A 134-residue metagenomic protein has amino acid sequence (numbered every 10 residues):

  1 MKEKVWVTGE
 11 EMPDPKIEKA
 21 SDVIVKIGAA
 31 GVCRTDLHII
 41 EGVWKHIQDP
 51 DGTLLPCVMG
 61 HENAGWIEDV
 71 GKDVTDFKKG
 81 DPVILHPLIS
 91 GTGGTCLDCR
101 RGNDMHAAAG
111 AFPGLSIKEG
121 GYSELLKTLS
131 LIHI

Functional and structural regions predicted by a protein language model:
V5-P13: Short glycine/threonine/proline-enriched tight-turn/helix- or strand-capping micro-motif at secondary-structure
E10, L125-L129: A short glycine-rich beta-alpha junction/loop motif
P13-G31, K45-L97: Glycine-rich beta-strand-centered segment in the early N-terminal region that forms part of a ligand/cofactor-binding
P15-K16, L55-P56, L115-K118, E124-L125: Short secondary-structure boundary/capping segments
I39, I89-S123: Phosphate-binding beta-alpha-beta segment of Rossmann-like dinucleotide-binding domains, i.e., the NAD(P)
I39-K45: Short Gly/aromatic-enriched secondary-structure transition segments
I132-I134: Conserved small/polar residues in nucleotide/adenosyl-binding loops
